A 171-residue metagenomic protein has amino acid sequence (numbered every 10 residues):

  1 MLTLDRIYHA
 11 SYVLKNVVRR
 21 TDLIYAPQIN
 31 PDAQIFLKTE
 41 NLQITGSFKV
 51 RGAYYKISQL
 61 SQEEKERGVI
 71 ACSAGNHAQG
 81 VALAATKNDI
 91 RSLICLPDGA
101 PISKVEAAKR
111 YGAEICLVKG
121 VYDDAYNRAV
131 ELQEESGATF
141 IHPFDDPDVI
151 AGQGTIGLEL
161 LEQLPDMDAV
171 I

Functional and structural regions predicted by a protein language model:
M1-I171: PLP-dependent amino-acid enzyme catalytic core
